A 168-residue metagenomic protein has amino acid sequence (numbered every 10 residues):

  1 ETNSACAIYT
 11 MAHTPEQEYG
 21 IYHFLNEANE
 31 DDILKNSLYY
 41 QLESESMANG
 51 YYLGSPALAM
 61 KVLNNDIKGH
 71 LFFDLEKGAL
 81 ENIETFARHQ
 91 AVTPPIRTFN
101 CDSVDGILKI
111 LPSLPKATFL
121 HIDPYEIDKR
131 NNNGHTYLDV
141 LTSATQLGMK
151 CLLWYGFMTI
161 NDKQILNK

Functional and structural regions predicted by a protein language model:
E1-K168: Class I S-adenosyl-L-methionine-dependent methyltransferase catalytic core
